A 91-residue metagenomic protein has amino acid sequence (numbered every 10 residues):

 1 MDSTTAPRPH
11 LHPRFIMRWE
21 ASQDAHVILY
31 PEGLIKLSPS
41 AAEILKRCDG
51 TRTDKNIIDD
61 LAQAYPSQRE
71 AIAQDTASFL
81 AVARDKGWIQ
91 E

Functional and structural regions predicted by a protein language model:
M1-K46: Acidic, low-complexity/disordered tracts enriched in E/D and polar residues
G33-E91: Long, charge-rich, low-complexity alpha-helical segments
